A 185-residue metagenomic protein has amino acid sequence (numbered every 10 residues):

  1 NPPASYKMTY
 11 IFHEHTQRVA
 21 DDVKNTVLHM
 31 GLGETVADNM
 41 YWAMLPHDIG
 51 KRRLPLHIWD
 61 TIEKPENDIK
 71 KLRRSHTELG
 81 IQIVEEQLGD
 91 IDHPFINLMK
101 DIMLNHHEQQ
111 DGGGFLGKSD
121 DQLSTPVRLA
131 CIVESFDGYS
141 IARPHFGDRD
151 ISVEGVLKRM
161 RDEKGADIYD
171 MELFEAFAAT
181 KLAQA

Functional and structural regions predicted by a protein language model:
N1-A185: Histidine- and acidic-residue-rich, metal-dependent catalytic cores
